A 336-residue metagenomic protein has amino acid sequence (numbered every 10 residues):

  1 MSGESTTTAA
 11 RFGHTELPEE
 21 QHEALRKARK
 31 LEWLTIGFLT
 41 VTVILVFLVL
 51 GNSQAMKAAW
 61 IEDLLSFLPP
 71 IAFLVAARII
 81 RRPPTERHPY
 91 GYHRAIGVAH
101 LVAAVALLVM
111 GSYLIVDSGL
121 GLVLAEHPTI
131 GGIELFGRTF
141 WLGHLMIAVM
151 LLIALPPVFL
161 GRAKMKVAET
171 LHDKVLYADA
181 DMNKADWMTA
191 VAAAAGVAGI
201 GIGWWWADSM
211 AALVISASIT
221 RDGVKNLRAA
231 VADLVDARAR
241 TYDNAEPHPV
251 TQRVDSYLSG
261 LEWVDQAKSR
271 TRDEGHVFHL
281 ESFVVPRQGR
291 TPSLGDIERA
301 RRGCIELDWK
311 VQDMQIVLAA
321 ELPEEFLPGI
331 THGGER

Functional and structural regions predicted by a protein language model:
M1-E32, R82, D222-R336: Peripheral (non-transmembrane) domains and long loops of multi-pass membrane proteins
M1-N244: Alpha-helical transmembrane cores and adjacent cytosolic helix/loop segments of polytopic membrane transporters
